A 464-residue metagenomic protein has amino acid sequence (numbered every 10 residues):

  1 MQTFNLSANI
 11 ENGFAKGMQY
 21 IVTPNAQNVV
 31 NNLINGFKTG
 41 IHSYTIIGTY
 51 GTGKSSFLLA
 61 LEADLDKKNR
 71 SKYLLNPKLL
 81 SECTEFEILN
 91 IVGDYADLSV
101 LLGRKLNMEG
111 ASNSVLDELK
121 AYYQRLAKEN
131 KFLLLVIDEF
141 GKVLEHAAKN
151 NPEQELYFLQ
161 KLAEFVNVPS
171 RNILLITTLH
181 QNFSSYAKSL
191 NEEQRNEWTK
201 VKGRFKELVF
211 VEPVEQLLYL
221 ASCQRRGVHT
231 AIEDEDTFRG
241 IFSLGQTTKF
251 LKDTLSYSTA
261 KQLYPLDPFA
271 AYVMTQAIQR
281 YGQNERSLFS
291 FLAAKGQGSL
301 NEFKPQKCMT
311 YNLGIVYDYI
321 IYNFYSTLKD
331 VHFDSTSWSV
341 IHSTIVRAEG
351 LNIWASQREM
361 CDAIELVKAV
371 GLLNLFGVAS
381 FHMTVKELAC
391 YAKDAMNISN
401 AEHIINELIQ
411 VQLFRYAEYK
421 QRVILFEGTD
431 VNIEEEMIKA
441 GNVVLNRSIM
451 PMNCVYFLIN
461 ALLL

Functional and structural regions predicted by a protein language model:
M1, L79-V100, K161-D318, R447-S448: Conserved P-loop NTPase catalytic core
M1-A15, I34-N35, D66-P77, E153 (+2 more regions): Phosphate-handling catalytic cores of nucleic-acid transaction enzymes
M1-G13, T52, T84, D94 (+7 more regions): Extended alpha-helical interface modules used as scaffolds for assembling large macromolecular complexes
M1-T52, E197-F210, V214-Q216, L220-H229 (+1 more regions): Walker A/P-loop-proximal flanking segment of P-loop NTPase domains
G13-A15, T84-L116, E139-K149: Conserved P-loop NTPase mechanochemical-coupling segment
F57, L61: Hydrophobic positions on the alpha1 helix immediately C-terminal to the Walker A/P-loop
E62-I88, V92, G110-E118, N397-H403 (+1 more regions): Flexible phosphate/Mg2+-sensing switch loops adjacent to catalytic phosphate-binding sites
M108-G141, H146-A148, E153-P169: Mid-core helix/loop region of P-loop NTP-binding domains shared across ATPases and GTPases
